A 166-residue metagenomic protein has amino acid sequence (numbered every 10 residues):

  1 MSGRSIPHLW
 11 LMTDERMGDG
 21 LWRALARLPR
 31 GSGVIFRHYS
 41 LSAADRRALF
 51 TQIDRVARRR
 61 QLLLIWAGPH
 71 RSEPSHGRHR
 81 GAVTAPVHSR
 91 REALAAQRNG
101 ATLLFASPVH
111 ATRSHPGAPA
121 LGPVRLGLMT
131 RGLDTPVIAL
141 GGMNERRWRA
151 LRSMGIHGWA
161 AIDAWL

Functional and structural regions predicted by a protein language model:
M1-G81: N-terminal positively charged helical leader segments and presequences
L11, Y39, P74-A82, L103-G117 (+1 more regions): Glycine-rich phosphate-binding active-site loops on the catalytic face of alpha/beta enzymes
D14-E15, G68, V87-S89, S107-P108 (+1 more regions): Fold-independent oxyanion-binding glycine-rich loops and adjacent beta-strand/coil segments at enzyme active sites
D14-L28, S89-L94, N144-R149: Short, acidic/polar
W22, D45-R47, A96-R98, P116-G117: Short, well-ordered secondary-structure micro-motifs
A24-P29, A93-A106, S153: Alpha/beta enzyme core
T51-I65, G81-S89, P119-G142: Alpha-helix-loop-beta-strand connector modules within alpha/beta enzyme cores
R90, Q97-G132: Flexible, gly/pro- and Lys/Arg-enriched active-site loops
